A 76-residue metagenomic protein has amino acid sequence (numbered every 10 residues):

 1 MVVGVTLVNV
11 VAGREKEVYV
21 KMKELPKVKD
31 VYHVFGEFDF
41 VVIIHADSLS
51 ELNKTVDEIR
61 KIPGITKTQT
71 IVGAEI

Functional and structural regions predicted by a protein language model:
M1-I76: A compositional/biophysical signature of low hydrophobicity enriched in polar/charged and small residues
